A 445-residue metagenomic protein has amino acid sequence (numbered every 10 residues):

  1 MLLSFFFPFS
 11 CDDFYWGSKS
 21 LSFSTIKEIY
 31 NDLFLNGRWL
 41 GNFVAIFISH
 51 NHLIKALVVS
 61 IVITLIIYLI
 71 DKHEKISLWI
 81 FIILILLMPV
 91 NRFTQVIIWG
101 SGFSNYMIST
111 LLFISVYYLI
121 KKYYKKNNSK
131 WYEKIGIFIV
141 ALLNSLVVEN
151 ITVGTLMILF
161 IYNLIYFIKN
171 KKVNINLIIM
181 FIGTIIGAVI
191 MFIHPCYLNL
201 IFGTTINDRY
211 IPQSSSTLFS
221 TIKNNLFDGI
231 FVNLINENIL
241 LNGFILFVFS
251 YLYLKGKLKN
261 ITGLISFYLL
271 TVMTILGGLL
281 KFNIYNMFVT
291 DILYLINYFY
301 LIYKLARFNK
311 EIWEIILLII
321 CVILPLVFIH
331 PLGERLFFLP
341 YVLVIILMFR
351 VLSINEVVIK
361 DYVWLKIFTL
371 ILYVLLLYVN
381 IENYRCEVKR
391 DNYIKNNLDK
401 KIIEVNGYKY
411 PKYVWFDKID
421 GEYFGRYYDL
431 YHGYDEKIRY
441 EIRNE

Functional and structural regions predicted by a protein language model:
M1-L35, W39-L65, E74-S77, V173-L177 (+1 more regions): Intrinsically disordered, polar/acidic, low-complexity terminal segments
S4-I54, G100, E149-Y298, V327: Transmembrane catalytic cores of multi-pass membrane glycosyltransferases and polysaccharide-assembly enzymes
R38, I83-K121, V148, K281-L301 (+1 more regions): Membrane-interface micro-motifs in multi-pass membrane enzymes
I66-I80, M88, G100, I354: Transmembrane alpha-helical segments of multipass membrane enzymes and assembly factors that act on membrane-embedded
E74-I82, S129-K134, V173-M180, K257-L269 (+1 more regions): Membrane-interfacial loop-to-transmembrane alpha-helix junctions, especially the N-terminal start
F113-Y132, K169: Membrane-interface transmembrane helices that cradle and orient dolichyl/undecaprenyl
Y132-F160: Membrane-interface alpha helices of multi-pass inner-membrane proteins
K134-I135, I261-T271, A306-C321, L352-L377: Signature aromatic-anchored transmembrane alpha helix within multi-pass, membrane-resident enzymes that catalyze glycan
